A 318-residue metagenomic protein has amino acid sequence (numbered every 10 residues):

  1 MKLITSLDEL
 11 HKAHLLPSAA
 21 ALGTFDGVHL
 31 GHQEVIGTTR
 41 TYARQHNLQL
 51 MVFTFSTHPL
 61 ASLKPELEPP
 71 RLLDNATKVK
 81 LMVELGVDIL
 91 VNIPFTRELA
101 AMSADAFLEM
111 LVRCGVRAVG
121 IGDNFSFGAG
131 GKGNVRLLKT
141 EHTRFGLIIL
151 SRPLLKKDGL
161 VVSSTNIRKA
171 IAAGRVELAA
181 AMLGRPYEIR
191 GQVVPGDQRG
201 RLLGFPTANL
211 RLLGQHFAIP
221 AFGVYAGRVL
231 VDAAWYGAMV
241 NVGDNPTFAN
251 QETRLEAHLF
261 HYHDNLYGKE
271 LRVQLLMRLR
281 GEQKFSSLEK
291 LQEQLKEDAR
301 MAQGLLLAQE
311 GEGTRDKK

Functional and structural regions predicted by a protein language model:
K2-E9, V91: Short acidic-hydrophobic, aromatic-tinged amphipathic segments that line or gate anion-handling sites
E9-A13, R97-A100, K156-L160: A short acidic, often aromatic-flanked loop/helix-cap motif at beta-alpha or helix-coil junctions that lines enzyme
H11-D74: N-terminal catalytic cores of NTP/NDP-binding nucleotidyl/phosphoryl-transfer enzymes
H29, M82, V119, A179 (+2 more regions): Residue-level signal for inorganic ion chemistry
A61-F145: N-terminal Rossmann-like or analogous alpha/beta NTP/dinucleotide-binding catalytic cores that position adenine
H142-N241: Glycine-rich, Lys/Arg-enriched anion-binding loops that position phosphate/diphosphate groups for phosphoryl
G196-K318: Phosphate/ribose-recognition catalytic cores of enzymes acting on nucleotide-derived substrates
